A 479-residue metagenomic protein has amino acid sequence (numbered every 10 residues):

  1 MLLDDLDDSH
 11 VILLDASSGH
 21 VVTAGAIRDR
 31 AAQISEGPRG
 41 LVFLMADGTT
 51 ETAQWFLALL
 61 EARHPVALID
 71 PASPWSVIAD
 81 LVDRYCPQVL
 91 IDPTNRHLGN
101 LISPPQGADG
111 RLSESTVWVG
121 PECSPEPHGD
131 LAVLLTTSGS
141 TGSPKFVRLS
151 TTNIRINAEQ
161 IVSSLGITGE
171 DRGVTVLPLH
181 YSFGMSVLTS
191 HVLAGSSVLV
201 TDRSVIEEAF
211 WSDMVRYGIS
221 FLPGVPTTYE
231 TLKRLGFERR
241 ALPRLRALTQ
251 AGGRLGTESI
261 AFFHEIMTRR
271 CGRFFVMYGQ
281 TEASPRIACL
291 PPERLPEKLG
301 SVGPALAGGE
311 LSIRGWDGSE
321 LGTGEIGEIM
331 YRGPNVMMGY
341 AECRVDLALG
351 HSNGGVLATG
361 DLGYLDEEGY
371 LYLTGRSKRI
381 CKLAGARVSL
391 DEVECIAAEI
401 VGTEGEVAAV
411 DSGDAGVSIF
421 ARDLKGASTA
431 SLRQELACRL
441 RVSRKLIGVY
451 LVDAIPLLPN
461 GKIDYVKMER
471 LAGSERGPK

Functional and structural regions predicted by a protein language model:
L3-S9, D47, G110, V117-T136 (+2 more regions): Conserved pre-ATP/AMP-binding loop-to-beta segment of ANL
H20-T23, A132-E159: Conserved AMP-binding A3 loop
Q33-S73, V176-L177, R387: Conserved AMP-binding/adenylate-forming
L44, G333, G339, G360-R444: AMP-binding/adenylate-forming catalytic core of the ANL superfamily
R155-R172, S182-F221, L306-G308: Conserved AMP-binding/adenylation subdomain of ANL enzymes
I219-G224, K233-E297, E310: Gly/Ser/Thr-rich phosphate-binding loop
P304-G308, S319-L349, A386-V388: Conserved ATP/PPi-binding loop(s) of AMP-dependent carboxylate-activating enzymes
C381, A408-V410, S418-F420, Q434-K479: Conserved C-terminal "lid"/linker of ANL adenylate-forming enzymes
